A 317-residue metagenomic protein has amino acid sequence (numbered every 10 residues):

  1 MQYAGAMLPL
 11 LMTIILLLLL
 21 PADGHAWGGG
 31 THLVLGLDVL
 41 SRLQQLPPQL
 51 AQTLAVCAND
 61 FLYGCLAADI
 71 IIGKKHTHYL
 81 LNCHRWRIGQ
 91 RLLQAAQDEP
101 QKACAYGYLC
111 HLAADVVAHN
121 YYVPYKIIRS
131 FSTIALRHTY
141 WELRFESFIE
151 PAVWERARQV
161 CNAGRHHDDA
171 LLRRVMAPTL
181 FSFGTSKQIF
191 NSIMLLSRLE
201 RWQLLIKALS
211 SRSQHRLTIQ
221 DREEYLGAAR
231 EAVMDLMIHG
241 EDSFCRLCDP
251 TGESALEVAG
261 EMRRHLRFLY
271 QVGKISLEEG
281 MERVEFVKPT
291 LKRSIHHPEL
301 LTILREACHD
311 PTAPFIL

Functional and structural regions predicted by a protein language model:
Q2-C104, A113-L317: N-terminal leader/auxiliary helical segments
G107-L109: Catalytic and binding regions of secreted/periplasmic enzymes and modules that target cell-wall glycans
